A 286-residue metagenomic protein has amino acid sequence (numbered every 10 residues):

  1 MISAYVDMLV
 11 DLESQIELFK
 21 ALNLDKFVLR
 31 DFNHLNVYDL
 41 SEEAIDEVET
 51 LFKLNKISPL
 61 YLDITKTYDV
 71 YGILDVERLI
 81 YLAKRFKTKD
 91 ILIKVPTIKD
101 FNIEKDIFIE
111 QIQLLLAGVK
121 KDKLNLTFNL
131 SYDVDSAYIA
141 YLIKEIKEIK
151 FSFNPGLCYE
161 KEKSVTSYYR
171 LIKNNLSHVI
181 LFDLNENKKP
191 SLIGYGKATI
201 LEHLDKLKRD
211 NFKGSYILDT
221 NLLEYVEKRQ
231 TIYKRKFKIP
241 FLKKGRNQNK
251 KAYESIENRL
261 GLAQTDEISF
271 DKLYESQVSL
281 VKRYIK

Functional and structural regions predicted by a protein language model:
M1, E17-K20, I139-Y141, E145-K150 (+1 more regions): Histidine-acidic metal/acid-base catalytic patches
M1-S3, K56-I57: Transmembrane beta-strand segments of Gram-negative outer membrane beta-barrel proteins
A4, L29, L62, I93 (+4 more regions): Conserved beta-strand positions
V6-D11, T65-K66, S131-D135, G156-S164 (+2 more regions): Short beta->alpha connector loops
D7-A21, V48, Y71-L82, K161-L171 (+1 more regions): Short, acidic/polar
E13, D25-E110, K121, E186-N187 (+2 more regions): Structural motif corresponding to the early beta-alpha repeats
L51-L54, Y68-F151, Y159-E160, I239-I285: Active-site acidic/histidine proton-transfer and metal-coordination neighborhood in alpha/beta enzyme cores
